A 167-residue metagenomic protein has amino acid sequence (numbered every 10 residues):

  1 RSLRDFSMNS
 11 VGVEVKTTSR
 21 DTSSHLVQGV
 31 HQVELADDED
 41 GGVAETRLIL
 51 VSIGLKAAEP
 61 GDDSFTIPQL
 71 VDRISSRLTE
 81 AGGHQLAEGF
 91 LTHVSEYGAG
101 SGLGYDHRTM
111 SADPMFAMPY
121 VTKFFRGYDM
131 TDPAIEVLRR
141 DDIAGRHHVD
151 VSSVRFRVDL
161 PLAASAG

Functional and structural regions predicted by a protein language model:
R1-S2, T18-G167: Nucleic-acid endonuclease domains
F6, V11-S19: Conserved catalytic cores of phosphodiester-cleaving nucleases, focusing on short active-site segments
